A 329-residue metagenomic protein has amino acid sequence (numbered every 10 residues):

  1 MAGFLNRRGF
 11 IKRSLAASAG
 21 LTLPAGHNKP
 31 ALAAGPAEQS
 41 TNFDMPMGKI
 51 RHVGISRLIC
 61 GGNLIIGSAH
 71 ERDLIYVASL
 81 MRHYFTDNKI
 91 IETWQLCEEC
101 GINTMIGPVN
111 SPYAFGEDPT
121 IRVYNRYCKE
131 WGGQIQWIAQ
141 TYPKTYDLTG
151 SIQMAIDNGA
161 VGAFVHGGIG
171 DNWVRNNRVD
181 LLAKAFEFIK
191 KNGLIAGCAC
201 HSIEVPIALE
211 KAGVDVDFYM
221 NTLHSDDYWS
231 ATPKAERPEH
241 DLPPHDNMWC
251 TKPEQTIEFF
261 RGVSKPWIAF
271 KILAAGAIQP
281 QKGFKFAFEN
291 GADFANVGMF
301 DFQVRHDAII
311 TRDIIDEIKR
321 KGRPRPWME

Functional and structural regions predicted by a protein language model:
M1-S18: N-terminal secretory signal peptides and thylakoid transit peptides that target proteins across membranes
A25-I59: C-terminal segment of N-terminal export signals and the immediately downstream linker at the start of the mature
C60, A196, W267: Conserved, mostly hydrophobic/aromatic
Y113-Y127, D147-L148, D171-A185, P253-E254 (+1 more regions): Active-site-adjacent beta->alpha loops and helix N-cap segments on the catalytic face of soluble alpha/beta enzymes
T141-D217, M248, V263: Glycine/proline-rich, positively charged, aromatic-decorated active-site loop/lid region on the catalytic face
I169, L223-S225, N290-V304: Glycine-rich phosphate-binding active-site loops on the catalytic face of alpha/beta enzymes
A199-F284: Catalytic alpha/beta core domains of metabolic enzymes, predominantly
Q303-R325: C-terminal helical cap(s) of enzyme catalytic domains, especially alpha/beta-barrels
